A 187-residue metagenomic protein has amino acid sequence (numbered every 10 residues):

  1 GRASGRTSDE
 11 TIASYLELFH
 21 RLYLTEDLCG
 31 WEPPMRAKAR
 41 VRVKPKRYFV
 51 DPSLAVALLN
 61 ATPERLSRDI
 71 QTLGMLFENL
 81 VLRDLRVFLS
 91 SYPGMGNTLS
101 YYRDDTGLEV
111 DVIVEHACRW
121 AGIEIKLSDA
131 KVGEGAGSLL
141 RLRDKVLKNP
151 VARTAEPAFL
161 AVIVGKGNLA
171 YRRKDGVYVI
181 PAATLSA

Functional and structural regions predicted by a protein language model:
G1-W120: Accessory nucleic acid-recognition modules appended to NTPase machines
A57, V132-G133, L169-K174: Switch/connector loops and helix/strand junctions flanking conserved nucleotide-binding motifs in nucleotide-processing
S90-G94, R141-E156: Arginine/glycine-rich "motif VI" loop of SF2 helicases in the C-terminal RecA-like domain
T98, F159, G176-Y178: Conserved beta-strand segments of alpha/beta enzyme cores
E115, R119-K131: Active-site ExK catalytic segment of metal-dependent nucleases
S128-K148: Mg2+/Mn2+-dependent nuclease catalytic core
E156-G165: Short, hydrophobic beta-strand segments that form beta-sheet elements in well-ordered domains
G165-A187: Domain-level recognition of nuclease-like catalytic cores that cleave nucleotide substrates
